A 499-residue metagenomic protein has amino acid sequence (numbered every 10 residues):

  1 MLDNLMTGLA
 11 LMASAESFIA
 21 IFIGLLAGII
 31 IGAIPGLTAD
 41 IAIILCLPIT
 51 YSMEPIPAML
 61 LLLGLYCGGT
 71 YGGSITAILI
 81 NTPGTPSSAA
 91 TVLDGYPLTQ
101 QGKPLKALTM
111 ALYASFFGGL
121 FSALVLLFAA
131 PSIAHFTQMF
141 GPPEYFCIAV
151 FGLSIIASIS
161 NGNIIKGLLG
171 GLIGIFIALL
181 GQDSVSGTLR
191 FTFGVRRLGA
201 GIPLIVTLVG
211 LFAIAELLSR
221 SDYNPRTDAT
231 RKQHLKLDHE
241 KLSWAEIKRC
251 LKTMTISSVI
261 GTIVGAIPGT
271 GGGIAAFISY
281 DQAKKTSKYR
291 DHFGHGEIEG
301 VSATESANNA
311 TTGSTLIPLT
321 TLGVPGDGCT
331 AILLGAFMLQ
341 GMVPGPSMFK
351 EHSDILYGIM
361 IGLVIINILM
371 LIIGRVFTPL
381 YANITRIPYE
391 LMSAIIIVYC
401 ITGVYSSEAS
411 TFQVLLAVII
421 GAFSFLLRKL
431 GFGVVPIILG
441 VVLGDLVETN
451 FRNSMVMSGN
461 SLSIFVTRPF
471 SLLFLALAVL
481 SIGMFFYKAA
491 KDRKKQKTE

Functional and structural regions predicted by a protein language model:
M1-A58, P131, T137-Q138, L189-E297 (+5 more regions): Helix-loop-helix hairpins and the membrane-proximal interhelical loops of multi-pass alpha-helical transport proteins
L25-A39, G68-N81, I156-N161, S258-T270 (+3 more regions): Transmembrane alpha-helix interface/packing and boundary motifs in multi-pass membrane proteins, characterized by
I31-I41, I78-A89, F121-V125, V264-I274 (+4 more regions): Short helix-coil transition sites and intra-membrane helix breaks within transmembrane domains of multi-pass
A39-P48, L62, A77-P97, F128 (+7 more regions): Re-entrant/interfacial helical elements at transmembrane boundaries that shape and gate the permeation pathway
I56-L60, P97-A114, K288-G300, G328-A331 (+2 more regions): Membrane-interface alpha-helices at helix entry/exit sites of multi-pass transporters
Y66-A77, G84, E297-L322, G326 (+1 more regions): A structural-propensity feature for long, helix-poor, extended segments
C67-G72, Y113-V125, I133, I177 (+3 more regions): Membrane-embedded alpha-helical segments of transport systems, primarily multispan ion/solute transporters
T109-D222, L339-R493: Membrane-embedded alpha-helical modules
